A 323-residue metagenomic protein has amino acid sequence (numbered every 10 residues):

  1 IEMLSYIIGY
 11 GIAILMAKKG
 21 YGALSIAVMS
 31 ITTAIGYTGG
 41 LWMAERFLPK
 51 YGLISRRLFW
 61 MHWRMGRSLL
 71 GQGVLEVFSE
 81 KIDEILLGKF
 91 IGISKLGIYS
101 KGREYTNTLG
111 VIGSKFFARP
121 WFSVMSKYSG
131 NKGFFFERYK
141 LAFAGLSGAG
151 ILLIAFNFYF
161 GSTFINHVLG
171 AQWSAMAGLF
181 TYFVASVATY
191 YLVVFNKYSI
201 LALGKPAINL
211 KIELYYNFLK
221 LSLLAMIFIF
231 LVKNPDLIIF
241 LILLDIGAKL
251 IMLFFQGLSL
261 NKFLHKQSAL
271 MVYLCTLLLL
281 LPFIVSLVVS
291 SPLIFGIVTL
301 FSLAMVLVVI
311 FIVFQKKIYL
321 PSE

Functional and structural regions predicted by a protein language model:
I1-I14, S25-W42, Q72, E76 (+6 more regions): Short runs within selected transmembrane alpha-helices of multi-pass transporters and secretion channels
L15, K19, Y139-Y191, F218-L231 (+1 more regions): Alpha-helical transmembrane segments of multi-pass membrane transport and lipid-handling proteins
L15-K19, V77-T108, S123-K127, S162-Q172: Helix-terminus/linker motif at the lipid-water interface of multi-pass membrane proteins
A23-I26, M61-M65, L69, L87-N107 (+4 more regions): Interfacial/gating helices of multi-pass transporter permease domains
A23-L24, G39-K81, I85, P120-E137 (+2 more regions): Interhelical loop/hinge segments that connect adjacent transmembrane helices in multipass membrane
D83-I85, G97-S114, A144-G145, S186-A188 (+1 more regions): Alpha-helical transmembrane segments of polytopic membrane transporters and translocases
G102, T106-F143, K197-A202: Helix-loop junctions and terminal segments of transmembrane helices in multi-pass membrane transport/translocation
H265-T276, F283-E323: Membrane-proximal transmembrane or re-entrant/amphipathic helices at the cytosolic face
